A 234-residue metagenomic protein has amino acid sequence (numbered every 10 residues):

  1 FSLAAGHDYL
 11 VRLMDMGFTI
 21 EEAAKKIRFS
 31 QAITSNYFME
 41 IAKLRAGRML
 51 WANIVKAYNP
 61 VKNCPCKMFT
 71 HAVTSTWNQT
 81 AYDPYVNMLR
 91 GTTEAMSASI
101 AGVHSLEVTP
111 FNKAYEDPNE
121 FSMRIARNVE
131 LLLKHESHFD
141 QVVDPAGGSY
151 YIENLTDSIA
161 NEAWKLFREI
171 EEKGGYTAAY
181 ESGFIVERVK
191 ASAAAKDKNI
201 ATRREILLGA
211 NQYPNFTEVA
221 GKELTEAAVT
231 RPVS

Functional and structural regions predicted by a protein language model:
F1-A98, P110-R127: Helix-rich catalytic cores of soluble enzyme domains
D15-K26, A57-K67, S105, E136-A146 (+1 more regions): Flexible, glycine/charged-enriched surface loops at secondary-structure junctions
A24-R28, P65-F69, A95, V103-S105 (+4 more regions): Active-site lining segments that contact anionic ligands and/or coordinate catalytic metals
R28-S30, F69-A72, N87-M88, S99 (+6 more regions): Structured core elements
W51, A101, V129, G148 (+1 more regions): Conserved, mostly hydrophobic/aromatic
E94, A98, G102-V108, D117 (+7 more regions): Short, well-ordered loop/turn and helix-capping segments at boundaries between secondary-structure elements and domains
H104, E162-S234: Intrinsic disorder at enzyme termini
A126-V129, L133-T156: A structural-propensity feature for long, helix-poor, extended segments
